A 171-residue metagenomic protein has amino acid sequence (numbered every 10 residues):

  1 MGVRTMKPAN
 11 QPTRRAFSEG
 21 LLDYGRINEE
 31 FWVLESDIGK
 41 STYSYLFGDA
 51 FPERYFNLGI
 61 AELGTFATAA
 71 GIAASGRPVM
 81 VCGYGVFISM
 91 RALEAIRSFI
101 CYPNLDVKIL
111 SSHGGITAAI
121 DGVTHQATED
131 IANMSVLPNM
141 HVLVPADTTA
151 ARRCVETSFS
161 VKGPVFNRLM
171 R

Functional and structural regions predicted by a protein language model:
M1-M170: Thiamine diphosphate
